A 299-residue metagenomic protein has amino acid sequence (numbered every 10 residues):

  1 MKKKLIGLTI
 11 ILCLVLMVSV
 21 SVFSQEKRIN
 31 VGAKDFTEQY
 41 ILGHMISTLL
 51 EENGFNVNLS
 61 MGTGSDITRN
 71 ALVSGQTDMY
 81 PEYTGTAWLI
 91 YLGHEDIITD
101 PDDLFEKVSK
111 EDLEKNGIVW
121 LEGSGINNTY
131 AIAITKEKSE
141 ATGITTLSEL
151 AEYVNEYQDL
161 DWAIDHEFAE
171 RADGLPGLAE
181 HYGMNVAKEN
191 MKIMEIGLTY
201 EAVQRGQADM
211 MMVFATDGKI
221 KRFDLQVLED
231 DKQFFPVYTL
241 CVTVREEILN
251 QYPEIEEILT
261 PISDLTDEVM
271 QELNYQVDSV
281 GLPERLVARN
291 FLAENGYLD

Functional and structural regions predicted by a protein language model:
M1-R28, D299: Short, low-complexity disordered leader/linker segments with a strong preference for bacterial N-terminal type II
E26-N58, G62, G125-E201, L282-L286: Bilobed "Venus flytrap"/periplasmic-binding protein-like clamshell domains and structurally analogous long
M61-S65, G75-W88, L104, I196 (+3 more regions): Beta->alpha turn/N-cap motifs
L72-V73, A202-Q204: Hydrophobic residues within well-ordered alpha-helices
Y91-D102, E106-L121, Q207, K219-K232: Ligand-binding "clamshell"
P101-D102, G123-A131, D230-T239: Short Pro/Gly-enriched coil loops immediately N-terminal to beta-strands
Y130-E140, Y238-Y252: A bilobed periplasmic-binding-protein/Venus flytrap-type ligand-binding module shared by bacterial periplasmic
A169-D173, G177-H181, E254-D299: An extracytoplasmic/periplasmic, membrane-proximal ligand-sensing/linker region
